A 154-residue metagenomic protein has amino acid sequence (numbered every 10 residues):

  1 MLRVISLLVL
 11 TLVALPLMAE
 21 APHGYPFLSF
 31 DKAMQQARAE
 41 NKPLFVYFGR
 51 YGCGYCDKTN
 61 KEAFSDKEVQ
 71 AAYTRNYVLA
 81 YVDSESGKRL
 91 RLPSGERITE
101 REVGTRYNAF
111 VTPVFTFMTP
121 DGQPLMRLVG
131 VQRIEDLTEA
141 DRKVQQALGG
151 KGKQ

Functional and structural regions predicted by a protein language model:
M1-V4: Positively charged n-region of N-terminal signal peptides that target proteins for export
G24-F27, V69-I98: Thiol-based oxidoreductase modules, predominantly thioredoxin-like and allied folds used for disulfide exchange
P26-L44: A short beta-strand-turn-helix
E40-G54: Short active-site neighborhood of thiol/selenol oxidoreductases, capturing the structured segment around
C53-D57, F115: The canonical Cys-X-X-Cys-His
D57-A72: Typically the conserved alpha-helix immediately C-terminal to a functionally engaged Cys/Sec in thioredoxin-like
E62, R106-G150: Non-catalytic, surface beta->alpha helical segment in thiol-disulfide oxidoreductase systems
